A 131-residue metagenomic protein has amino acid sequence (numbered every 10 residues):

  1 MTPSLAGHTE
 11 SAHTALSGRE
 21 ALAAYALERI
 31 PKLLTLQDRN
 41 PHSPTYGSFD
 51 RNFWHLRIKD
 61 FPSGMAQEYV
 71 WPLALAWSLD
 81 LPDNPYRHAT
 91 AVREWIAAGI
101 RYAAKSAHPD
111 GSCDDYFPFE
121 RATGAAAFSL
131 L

Functional and structural regions predicted by a protein language model:
M1-L131: Extracellular glycan-targeting catalytic surfaces
